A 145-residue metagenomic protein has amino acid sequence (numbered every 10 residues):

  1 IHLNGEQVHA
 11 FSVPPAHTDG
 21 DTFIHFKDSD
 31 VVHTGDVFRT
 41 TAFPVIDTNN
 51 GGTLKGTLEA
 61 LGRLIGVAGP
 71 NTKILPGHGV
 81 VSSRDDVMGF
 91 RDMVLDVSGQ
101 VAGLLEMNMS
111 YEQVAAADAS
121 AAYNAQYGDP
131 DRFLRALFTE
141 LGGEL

Functional and structural regions predicted by a protein language model:
Q7, F11-A16, G20-D96: Metallo-beta-lactamase
V80-L145: Accessory terminal helices/loops
